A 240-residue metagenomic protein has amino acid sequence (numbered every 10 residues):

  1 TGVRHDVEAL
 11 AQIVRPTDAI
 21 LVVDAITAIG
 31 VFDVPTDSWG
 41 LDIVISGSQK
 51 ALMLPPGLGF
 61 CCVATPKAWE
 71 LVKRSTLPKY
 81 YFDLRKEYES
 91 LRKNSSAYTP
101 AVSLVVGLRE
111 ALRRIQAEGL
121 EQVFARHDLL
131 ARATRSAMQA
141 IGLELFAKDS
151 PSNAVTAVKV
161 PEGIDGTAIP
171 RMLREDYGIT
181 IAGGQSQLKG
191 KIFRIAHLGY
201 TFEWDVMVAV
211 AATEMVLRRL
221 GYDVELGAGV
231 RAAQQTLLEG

Functional and structural regions predicted by a protein language model:
T1-T17, V31-V34, V206: Active-site core of PLP-dependent enzymes with the aminotransferase class I/II
D37-Q49: Conserved active-site segment immediately N-terminal to the catalytic lysine that forms the internal aldimine
Q49-A140, K148, G240: Active-site C-terminal subdomain of aminotransferase-like
E118-R126, A140-D149, G184-Q185, L220-R231: Flexible, glycine/charged-enriched surface loops at secondary-structure junctions
E144-D176: Conserved PLP-binding catalytic core of the aspartate aminotransferase-like
E175-I181, M215-L217: A common structural junction motif
Q187, K191-G240: PLP-dependent enzyme catalytic core of the Aspartate aminotransferase-like
